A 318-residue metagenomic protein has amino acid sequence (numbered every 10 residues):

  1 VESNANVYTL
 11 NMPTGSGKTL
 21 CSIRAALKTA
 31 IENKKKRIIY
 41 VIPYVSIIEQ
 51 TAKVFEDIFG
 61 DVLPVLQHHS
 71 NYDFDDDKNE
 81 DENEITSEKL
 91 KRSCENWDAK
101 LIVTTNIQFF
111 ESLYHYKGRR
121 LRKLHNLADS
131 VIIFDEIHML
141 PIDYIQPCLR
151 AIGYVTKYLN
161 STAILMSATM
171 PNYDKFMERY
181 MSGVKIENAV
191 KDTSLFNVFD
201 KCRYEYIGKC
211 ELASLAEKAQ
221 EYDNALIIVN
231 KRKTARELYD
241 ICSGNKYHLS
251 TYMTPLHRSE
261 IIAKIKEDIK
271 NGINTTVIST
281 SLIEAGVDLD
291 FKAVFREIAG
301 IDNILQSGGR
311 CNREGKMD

Functional and structural regions predicted by a protein language model:
N4-A26: Walker A/P-loop
A26, P147, G153-Y154, K201-K233 (+1 more regions): Conserved interdomain hinge at the start of the Helicase C-terminal
K35-I58, H69-Y72, N172: Conserved Walker A/P-loop ATP-binding site and its immediately adjacent core in helicase/helicase-like ATPase domains
R37-I48, K218-C242, S250: Conserved strand-helix element at the start of the C-terminal RecA-like helicase core
D61-Y114: Inter-Walker segment of RecA-like/P-loop motor cores
L66-K78, N230-K233, K246-A263, I278-E284: Conserved helicase motor
M166-Q220: Interdomain hinge/linker at the junction between the two RecA-like core domains of SF2 helicases
T251-P255, S259, N274-D318: Conserved RecA-like helicase motor core of SF1/SF2 enzymes
